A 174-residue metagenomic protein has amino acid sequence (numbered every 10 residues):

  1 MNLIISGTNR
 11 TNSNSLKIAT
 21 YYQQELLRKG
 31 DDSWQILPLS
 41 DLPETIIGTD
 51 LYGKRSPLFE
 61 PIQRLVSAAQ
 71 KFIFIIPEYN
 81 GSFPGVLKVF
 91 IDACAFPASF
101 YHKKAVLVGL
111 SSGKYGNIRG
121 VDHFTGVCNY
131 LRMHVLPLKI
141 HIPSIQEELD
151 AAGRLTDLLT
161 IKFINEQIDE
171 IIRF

Functional and structural regions predicted by a protein language model:
M1-D92, F96, A151-R173: N-terminal beta1-alpha1-beta2 submodule of the flavodoxin-like/Rossmannoid cofactor-binding fold
G7, L39, L110-S111, I145: Fold-independent oxyanion-binding glycine-rich loops and adjacent beta-strand/coil segments at enzyme active sites
D31-S33, H102, R132: A generic structural signal for alpha->beta connector loops
P97-Y101: Short, conserved loop/helix-junction motifs that constitute active-site signature segments in enzyme catalytic cores
A105-S144, L159: Short, glycine-/small-residue-rich phosphate/pyrophosphate-handling segment
Y130-M133, E170-F174: Rossmann-like dinucleotide/phosphate-binding beta-alpha-beta segment
H141-R154: Short helix/strand-capping connector loops at secondary-structure junctions
